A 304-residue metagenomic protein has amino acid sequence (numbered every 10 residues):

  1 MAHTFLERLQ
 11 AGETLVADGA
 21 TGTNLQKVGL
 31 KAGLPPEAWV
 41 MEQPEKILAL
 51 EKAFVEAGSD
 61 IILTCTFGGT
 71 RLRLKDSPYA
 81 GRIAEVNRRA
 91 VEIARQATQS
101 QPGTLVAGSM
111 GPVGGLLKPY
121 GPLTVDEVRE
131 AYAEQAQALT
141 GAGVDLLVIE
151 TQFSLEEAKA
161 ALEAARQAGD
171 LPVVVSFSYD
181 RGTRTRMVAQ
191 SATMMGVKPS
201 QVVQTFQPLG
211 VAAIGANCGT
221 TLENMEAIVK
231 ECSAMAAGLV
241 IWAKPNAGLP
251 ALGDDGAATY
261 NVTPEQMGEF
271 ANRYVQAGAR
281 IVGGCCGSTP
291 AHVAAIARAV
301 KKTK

Functional and structural regions predicted by a protein language model:
M1-K304: Domain-level signal for soluble alpha/beta catalytic cores
